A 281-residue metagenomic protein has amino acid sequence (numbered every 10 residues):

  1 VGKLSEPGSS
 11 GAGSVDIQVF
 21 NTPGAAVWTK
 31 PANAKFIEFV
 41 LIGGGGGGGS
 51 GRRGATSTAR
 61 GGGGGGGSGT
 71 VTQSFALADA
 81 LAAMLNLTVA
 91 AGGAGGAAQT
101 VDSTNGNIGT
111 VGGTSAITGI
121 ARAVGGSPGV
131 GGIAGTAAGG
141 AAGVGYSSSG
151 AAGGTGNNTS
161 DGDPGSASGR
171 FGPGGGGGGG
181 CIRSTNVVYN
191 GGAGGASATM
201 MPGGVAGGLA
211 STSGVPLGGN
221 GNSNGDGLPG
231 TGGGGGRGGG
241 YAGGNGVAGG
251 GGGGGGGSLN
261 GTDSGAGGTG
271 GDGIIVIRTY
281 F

Functional and structural regions predicted by a protein language model:
V1-P23, C181, G195-M200, L209: Glycine-rich, low-complexity segments
G2-G8, N21, G63-G64, M200-G204 (+4 more regions): Beta-strand-rich, repetitive solenoid scaffolds
L4-V15, G93-G95, G221-G227, G235-G238: Collagen/collagen-like triple-helix sequence repeat recognition
S5-G8, A121-S127: Short amphipathic beta-strand/extended segments with alternating polar/hydrophobic composition
V19-P31, L41-G119, A141-G145, I182 (+1 more regions): Glycine-rich strand-loop-strand elements at beta-sheet edges
K35-I37: Short beta-strand/loop motifs in extracellular/secreted proteins, especially within beta-sandwich accessory domains
R122, V130-Y241: Acidic, glycine-rich loop-and-strand cores that form catalytic or ligand-binding grooves in diverse globular domains
